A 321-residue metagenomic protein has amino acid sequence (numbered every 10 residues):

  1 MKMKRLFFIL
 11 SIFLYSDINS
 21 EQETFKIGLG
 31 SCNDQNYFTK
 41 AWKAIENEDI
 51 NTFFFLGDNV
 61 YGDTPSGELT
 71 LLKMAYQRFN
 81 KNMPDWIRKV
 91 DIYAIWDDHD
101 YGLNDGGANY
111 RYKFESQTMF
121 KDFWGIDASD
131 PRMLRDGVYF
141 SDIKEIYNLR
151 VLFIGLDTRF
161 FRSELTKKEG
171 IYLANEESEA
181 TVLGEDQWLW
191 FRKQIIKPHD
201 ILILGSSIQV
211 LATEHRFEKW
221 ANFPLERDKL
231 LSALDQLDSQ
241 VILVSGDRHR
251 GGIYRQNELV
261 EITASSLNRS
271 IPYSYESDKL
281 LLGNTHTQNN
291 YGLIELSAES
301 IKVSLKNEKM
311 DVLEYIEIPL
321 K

Functional and structural regions predicted by a protein language model:
M1-K2: N-terminal secretory signal peptides that target proteins for export/translocation
R5-L14: Sec-dependent N-terminal signal peptides
N19-K321: Metal-dependent phosphoester/phosphodiester hydrolase catalytic core
